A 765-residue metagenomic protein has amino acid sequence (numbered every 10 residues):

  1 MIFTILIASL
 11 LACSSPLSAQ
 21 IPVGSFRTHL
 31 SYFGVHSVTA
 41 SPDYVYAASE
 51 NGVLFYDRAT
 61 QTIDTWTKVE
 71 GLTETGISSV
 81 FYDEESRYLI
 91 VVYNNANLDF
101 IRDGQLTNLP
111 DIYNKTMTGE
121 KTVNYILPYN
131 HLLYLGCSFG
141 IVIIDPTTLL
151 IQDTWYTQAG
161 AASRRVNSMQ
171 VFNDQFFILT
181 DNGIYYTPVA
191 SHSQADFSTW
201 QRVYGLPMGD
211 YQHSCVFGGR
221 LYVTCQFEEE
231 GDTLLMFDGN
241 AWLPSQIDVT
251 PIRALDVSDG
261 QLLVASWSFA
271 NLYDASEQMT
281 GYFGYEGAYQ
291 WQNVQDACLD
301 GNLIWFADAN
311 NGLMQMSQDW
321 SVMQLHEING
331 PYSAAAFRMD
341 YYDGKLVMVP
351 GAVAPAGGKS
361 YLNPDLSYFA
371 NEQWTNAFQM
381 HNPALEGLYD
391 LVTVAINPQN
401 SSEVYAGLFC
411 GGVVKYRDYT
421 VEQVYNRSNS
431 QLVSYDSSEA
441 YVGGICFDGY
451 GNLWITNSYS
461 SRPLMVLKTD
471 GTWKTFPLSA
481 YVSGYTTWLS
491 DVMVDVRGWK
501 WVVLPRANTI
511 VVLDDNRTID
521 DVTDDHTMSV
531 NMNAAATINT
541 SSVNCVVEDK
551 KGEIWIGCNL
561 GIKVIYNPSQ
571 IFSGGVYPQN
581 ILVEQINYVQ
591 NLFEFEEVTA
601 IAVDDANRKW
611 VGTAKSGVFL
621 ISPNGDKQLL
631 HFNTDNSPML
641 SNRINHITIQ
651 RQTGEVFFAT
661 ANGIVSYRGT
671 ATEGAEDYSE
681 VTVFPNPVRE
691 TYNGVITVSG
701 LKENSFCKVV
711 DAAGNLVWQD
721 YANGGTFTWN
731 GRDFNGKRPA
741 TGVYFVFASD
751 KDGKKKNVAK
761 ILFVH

Functional and structural regions predicted by a protein language model:
I21-S41, T67-E85, P110-Y129, D153-F172 (+13 more regions): Short coil-to-beta transitions that initiate beta-strands within beta-rich domains
Y44-A47, Y88-V91, L132-L135, Q175-I178 (+10 more regions): Conserved beta-propeller blade signature
G52-L54, A96-L98, G140-V142, G183-Y185 (+10 more regions): Short glycine/acidic-enriched loop and turn motifs that connect beta-strands
K68, A722-K754: Short, surface-exposed loop/turn motifs with a glycine/proline- and acidic-biased composition
Q105-L106, T147-L149, P188-A195, E372-W374 (+6 more regions): Short loop/turn segments immediately following beta-strands, especially the blade-tip and inter-blade linker loops
R643-G674: Blade-level signature of beta-propeller repeat domains, shared across WD40, Kelch, NHL, RCC1 and BNR/Asp-box propellers
E676-K708, T726-W729: Glycine-centered coil/turn sites that cap beta-strands in beta-rich domains
F706-V717, Y744: Short, glycine-anchored, charge-dense loop/turn motifs used at functional sites
